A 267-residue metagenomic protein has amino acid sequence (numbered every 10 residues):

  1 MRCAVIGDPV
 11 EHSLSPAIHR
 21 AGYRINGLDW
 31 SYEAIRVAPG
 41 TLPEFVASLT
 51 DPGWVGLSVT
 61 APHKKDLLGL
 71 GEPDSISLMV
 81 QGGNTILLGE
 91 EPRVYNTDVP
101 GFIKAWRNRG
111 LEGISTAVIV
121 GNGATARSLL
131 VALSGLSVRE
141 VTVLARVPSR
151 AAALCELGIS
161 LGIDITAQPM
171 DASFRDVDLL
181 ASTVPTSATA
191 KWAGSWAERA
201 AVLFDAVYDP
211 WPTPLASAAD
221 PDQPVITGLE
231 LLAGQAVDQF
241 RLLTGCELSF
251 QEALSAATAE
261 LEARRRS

Functional and structural regions predicted by a protein language model:
M1-R109, P210: Phosphate/diphosphate ligand-binding glycine-rich loop within oxidoreductases
R2, S31, T116, R139-V141 (+2 more regions): Residues at the starts of beta-strands that form the adenosine-phosphate
G7, N96-V99, W106, G110 (+2 more regions): Glycine-rich adenosine-cofactor-binding loop
G135-E140, P221-P224: Conserved S-adenosyl-L-methionine
V138-L161: NAD(P)-binding Rossmann-fold cofactor-contacting core
I159-V225: Rossmann-like adenosine-cofactor binding region
V202-F250, A256: Rossmann-fold NAD(P)-binding glycine/threonine-rich loop
F250-S267: A short, charged, Gly/Pro-tolerant segment at domain boundaries
